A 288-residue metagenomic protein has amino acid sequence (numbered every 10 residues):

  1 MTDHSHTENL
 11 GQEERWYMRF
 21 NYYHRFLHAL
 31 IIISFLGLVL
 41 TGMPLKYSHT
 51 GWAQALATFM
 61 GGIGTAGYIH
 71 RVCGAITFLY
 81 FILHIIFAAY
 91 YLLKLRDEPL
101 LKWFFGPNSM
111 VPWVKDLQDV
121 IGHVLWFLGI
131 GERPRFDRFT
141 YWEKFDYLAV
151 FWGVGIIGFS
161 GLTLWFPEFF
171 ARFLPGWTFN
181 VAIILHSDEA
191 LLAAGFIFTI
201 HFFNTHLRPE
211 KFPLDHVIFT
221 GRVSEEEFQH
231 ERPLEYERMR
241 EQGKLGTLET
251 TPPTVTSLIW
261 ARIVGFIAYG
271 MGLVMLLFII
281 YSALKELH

Functional and structural regions predicted by a protein language model:
M1-H288: Membrane-embedded alpha-helical bundles that constitute the cytochrome b-like, heme-associated redox core of multi-pass
